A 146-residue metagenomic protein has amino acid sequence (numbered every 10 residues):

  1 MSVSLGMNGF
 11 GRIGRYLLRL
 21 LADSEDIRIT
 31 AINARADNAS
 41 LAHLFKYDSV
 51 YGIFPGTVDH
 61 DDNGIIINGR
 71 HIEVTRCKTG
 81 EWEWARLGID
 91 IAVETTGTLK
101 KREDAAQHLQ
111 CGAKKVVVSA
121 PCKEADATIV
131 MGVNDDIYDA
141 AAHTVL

Functional and structural regions predicted by a protein language model:
M1-L146: N-terminal Rossmann-like NAD(P) cofactor-binding subdomain of oxidoreductases, focused on the glycine-rich
